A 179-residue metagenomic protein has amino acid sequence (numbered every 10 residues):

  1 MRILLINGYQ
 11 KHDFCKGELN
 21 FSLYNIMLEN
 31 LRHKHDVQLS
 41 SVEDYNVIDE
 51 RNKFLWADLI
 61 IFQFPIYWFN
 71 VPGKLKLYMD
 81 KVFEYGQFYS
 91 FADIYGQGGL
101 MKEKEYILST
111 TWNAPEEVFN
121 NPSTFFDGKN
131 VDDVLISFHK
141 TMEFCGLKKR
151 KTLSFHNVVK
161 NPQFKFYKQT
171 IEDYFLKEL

Functional and structural regions predicted by a protein language model:
M1-H33: N-terminal beta1-alpha1 ligand-phosphate binding loop
M1-L4, F126, N130-L179: Glycine-rich phosphate/pyrophosphate-binding loop and the adjoining helix
L4-I6, Q38-S40, I61, I107-S109 (+1 more regions): Hydrophobic/aromatic beta-strand patches that form the interior of the parallel beta-sheet core in alpha/beta enzyme
H12-D13, N46, P115, N161: Flexible, glycine-rich phosphate/dinucleotide-binding loops and adjacent beta-alpha linkers at cofactor/substrate
F21, N25, G73, D132-K140: A structural signal for well-ordered alpha-helical segments within the folded catalytic domains of diverse enzymes
K34-N46, L153-H156: A short beta-strand-loop structural module common to alpha/beta enzyme folds
D44-N52, N161-Y167: Structural motif
D49-L135: Helix-loop-strand module that forms the ligand-binding subsite of alpha/beta enzymes
